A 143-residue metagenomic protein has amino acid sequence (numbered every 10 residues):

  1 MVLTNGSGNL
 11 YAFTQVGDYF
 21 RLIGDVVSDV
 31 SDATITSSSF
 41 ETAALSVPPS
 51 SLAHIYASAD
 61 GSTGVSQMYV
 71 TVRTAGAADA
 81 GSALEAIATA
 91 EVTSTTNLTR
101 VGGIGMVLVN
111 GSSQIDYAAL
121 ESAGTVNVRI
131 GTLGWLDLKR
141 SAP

Functional and structural regions predicted by a protein language model:
M1-A12, A53, G105-G124: Noncatalytic modules at the cell exterior or secretory-pathway interfaces, chiefly beta-strand-rich lectin/adhesion
Q15-A88, R129-A142: Beta-rich globular "head" domains
A80-S113: Contiguous ligand/interfacial binding patches
